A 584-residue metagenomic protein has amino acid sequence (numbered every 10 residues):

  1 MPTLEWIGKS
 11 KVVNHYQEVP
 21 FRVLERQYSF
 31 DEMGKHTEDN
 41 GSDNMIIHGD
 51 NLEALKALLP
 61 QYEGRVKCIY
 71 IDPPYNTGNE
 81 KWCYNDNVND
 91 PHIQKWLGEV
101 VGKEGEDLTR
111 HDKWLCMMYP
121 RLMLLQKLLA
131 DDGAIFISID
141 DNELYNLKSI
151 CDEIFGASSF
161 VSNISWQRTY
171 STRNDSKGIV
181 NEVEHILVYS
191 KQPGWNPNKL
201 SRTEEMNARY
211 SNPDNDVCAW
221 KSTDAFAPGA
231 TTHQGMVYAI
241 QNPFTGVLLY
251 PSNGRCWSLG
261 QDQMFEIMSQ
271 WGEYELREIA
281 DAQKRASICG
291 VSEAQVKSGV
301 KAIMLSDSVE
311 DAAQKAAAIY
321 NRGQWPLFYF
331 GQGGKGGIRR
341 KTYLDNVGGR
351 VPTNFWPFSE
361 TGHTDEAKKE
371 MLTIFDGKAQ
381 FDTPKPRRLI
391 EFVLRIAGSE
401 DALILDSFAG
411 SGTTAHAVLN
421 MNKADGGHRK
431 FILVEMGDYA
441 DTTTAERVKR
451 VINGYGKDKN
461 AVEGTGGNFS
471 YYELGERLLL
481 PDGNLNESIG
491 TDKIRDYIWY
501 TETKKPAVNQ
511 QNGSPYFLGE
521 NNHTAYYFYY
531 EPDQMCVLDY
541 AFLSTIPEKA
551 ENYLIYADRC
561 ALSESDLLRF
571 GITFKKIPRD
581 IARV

Functional and structural regions predicted by a protein language model:
M1-R26, D31-E38, D43-N44, L52 (+10 more regions): Accessory, often C-terminal, charged low-complexity segments
S42, I46, T109-C116, G377-K385: Short, surface-exposed alpha-helical recognition segments that flank or form part of ligand/macromolecule-binding
G49: Cofactor-binding loops of NAD(P)H-dependent oxidoreductases, dominated by short-chain dehydrogenase/reductases
G64-W82, C151, I404-V418: Conserved proline-anchored active-site loop of SAM-dependent methyltransferases that bridges a beta-strand
P74-M117, R121, A130-D132: Mobile active-site "lid"/loop adjacent to the S-adenosyl-L-methionine
I139-N142, A409: Short beta->alpha linker loops
H363-P384: Class I SAM-dependent transferase core
